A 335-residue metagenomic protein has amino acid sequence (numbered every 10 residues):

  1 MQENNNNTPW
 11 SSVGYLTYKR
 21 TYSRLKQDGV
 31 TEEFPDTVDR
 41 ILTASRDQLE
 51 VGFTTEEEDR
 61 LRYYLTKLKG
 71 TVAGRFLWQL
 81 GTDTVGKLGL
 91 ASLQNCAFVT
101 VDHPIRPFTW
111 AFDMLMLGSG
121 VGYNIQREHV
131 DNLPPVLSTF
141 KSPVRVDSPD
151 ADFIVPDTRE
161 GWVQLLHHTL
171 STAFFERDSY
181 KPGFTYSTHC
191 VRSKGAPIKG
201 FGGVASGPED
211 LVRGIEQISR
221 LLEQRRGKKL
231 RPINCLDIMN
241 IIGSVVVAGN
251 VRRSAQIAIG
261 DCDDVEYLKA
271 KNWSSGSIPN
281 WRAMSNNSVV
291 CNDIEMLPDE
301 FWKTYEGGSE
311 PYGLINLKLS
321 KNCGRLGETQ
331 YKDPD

Functional and structural regions predicted by a protein language model:
M1-D335: Extended catalytic cores of very large enzyme megasubunits
